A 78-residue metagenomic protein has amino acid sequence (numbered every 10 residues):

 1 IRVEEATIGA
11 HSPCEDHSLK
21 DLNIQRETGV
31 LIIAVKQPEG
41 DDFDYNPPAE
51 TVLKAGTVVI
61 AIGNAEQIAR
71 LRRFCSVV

Functional and structural regions predicted by a protein language model:
I1-V3: Interdomain regulatory linker/hinge segments that flank or connect interaction modules in polarity/junction/synaptic
E5, G9-V78: Cytosolic Rossmann-like ligand/nucleotide-binding regulatory domains
